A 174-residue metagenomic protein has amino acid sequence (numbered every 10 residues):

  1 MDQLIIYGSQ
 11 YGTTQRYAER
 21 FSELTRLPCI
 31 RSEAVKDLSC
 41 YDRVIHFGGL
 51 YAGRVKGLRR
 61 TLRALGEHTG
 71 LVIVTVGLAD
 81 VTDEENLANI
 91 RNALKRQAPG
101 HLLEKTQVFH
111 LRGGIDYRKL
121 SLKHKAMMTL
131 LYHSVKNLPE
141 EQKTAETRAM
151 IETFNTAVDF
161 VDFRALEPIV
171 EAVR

Functional and structural regions predicted by a protein language model:
M1-E67, I73, E171: N-terminal beta1-alpha1-beta2 submodule of the flavodoxin-like/Rossmannoid cofactor-binding fold
G53-R174: FMN-binding flavodoxin-like domain, especially the glycine-rich phosphate-binding loop
